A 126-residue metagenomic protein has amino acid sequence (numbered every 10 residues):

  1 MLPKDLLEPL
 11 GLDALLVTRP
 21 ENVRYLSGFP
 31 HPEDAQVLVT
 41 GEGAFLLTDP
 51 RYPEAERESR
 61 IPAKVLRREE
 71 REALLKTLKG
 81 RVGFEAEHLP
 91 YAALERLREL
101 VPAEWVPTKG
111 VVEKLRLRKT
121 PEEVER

Functional and structural regions predicted by a protein language model:
M1-F45, K76-K79, E104, P121: Terminal domain-start leader segments
T18-P20, T48-R51, F84-L89: Structural motif
E21-N22, H31, E69, E87-L89: Short beta->alpha connector loops
R24-P30, P53, V112-R116: Generic, ordered loop/turn and secondary-structure boundary motif
L26-G28, E56, A93-E95: Short glycine-/acidic-enriched loop or helix-start segments at secondary-structure transitions that form or flank
H31-D34, I61-A63, R98-L100: Short, solvent-exposed amphipathic alpha-helical segments in soluble enzyme and RNA/protein-processing domains
L47-L74: Compact, glycine/acidic-enriched structural inserts
E70-R126: Flexible, acidic/His-enriched mid-domain "rim/lid" segments that flank
